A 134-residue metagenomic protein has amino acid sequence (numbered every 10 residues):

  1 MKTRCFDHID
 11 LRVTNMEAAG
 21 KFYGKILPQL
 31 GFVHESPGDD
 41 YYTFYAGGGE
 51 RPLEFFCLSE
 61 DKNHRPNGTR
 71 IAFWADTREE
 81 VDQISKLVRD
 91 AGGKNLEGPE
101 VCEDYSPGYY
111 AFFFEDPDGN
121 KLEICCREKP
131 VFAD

Functional and structural regions predicted by a protein language model:
M1-G20, I71, E128-D134: N-terminal beta-strand motif that seeds the catalytic metal site of vicinal oxygen chelate
D10-E54: Core segments of cupin and vicinal oxygen chelate
V13-A18, F73-P117: Vicinal oxygen chelate
E35, N95-G98, E115-P117, E128-K129 (+1 more regions): Ligand-binding pocket scaffold of soluble enzyme catalytic domains
F44-K86, A91: Long, continuous compositionally biased terminal/linker segments
L58-E60, R127-P130: Acetyl-CoA-dependent GNAT
N120: Conserved Rossmann-like nucleotide-cofactor binding loop
E123-I124: Short glycine-/small-residue motifs
